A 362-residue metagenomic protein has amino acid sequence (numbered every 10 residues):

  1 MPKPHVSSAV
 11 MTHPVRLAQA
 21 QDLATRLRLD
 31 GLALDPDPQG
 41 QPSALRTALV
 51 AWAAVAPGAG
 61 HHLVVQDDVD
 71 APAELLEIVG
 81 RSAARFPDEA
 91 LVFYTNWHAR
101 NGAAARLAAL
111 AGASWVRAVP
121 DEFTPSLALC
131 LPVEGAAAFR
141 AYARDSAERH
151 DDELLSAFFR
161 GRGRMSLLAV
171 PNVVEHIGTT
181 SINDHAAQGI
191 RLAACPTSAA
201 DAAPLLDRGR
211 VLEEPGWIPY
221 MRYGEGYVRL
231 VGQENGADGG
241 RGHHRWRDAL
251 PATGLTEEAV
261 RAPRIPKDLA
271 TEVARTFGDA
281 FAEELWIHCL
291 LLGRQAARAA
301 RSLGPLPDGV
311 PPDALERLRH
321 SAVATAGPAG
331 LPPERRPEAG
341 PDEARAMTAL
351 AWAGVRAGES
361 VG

Functional and structural regions predicted by a protein language model:
P2-V65, V69-G362: Peripheral/terminal regions associated with large enzymatic or DNA-binding modules
